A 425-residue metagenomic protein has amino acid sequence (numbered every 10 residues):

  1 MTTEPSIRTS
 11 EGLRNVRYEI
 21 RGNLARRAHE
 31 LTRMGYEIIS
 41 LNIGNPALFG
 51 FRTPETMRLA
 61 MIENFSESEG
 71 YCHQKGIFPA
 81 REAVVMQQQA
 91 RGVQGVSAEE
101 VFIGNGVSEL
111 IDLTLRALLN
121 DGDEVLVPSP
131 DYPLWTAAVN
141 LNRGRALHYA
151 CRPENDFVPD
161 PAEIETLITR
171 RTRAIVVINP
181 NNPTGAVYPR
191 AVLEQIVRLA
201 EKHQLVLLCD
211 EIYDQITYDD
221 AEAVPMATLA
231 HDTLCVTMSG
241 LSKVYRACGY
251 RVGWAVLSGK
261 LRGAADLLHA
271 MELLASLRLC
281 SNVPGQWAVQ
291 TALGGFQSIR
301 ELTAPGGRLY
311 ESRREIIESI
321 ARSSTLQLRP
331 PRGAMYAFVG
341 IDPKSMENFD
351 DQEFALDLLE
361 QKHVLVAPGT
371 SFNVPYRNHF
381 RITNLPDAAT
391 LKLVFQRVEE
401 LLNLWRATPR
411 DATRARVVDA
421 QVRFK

Functional and structural regions predicted by a protein language model:
T2-G106, L113, E163, A292-F296 (+2 more regions): N-terminal small-domain helix-loop-helix segment of the aminotransferase-like
M34, N142, K202-H203, T233 (+3 more regions): Helix C-cap/helix->beta junction micro-motif
R58, H231-R308, E315, S319 (+1 more regions): Conserved core segment of the aminotransferase class I/II
S68-R198, Q215-L229, Q396-R397, A407-K425: Conserved core of the PLP fold type I
E165, E347-D350, D357-V366, S371-K425: PLP-dependent enzyme catalytic core of the Aspartate aminotransferase-like
Q290, G306-E318, L328-P343, Y376: Conserved glycine-rich beta-strand-loop-beta hairpin in the small C-terminal domain of fold type I
